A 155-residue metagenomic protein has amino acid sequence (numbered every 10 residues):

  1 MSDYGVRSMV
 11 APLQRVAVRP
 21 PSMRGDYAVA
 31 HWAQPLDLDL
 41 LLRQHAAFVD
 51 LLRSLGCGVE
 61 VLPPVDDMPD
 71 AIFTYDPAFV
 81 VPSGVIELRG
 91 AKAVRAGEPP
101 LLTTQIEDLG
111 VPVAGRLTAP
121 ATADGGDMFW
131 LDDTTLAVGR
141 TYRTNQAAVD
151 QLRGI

Functional and structural regions predicted by a protein language model:
M1-I155: The feature marks the mature, well-folded catalytic cores of soluble enzymes
